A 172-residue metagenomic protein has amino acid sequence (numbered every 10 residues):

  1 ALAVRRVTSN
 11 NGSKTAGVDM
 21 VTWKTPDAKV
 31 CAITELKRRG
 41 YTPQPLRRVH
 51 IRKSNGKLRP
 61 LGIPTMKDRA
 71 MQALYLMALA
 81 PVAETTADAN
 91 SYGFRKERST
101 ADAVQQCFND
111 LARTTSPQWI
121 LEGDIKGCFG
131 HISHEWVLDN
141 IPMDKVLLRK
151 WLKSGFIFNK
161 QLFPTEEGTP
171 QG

Functional and structural regions predicted by a protein language model:
A1-A32: Non-catalytic, polymerase-adjacent accessory regions of viral genome-replication enzymes
A1-G12, M77-G93: Charged boundary/loop elements
N11-T22, Q44-A70, T86-S99, L121-E122 (+1 more regions): Short, conserved non-catalytic motifs in the polymerase core
W23-K37, D139-D144: A short, contiguous, amphipathic alpha-helix enriched in charged residues
T34-K57, M66, A70-L79, Q105-T114 (+1 more regions): Reverse-transcriptase-like RNA-dependent polymerase core
R59, Y75, D124-G127: Short cationic amphipathic helices and targeting signals
A89-N90, D102, Q106-G172: Conserved polymerase palm-domain catalytic core
